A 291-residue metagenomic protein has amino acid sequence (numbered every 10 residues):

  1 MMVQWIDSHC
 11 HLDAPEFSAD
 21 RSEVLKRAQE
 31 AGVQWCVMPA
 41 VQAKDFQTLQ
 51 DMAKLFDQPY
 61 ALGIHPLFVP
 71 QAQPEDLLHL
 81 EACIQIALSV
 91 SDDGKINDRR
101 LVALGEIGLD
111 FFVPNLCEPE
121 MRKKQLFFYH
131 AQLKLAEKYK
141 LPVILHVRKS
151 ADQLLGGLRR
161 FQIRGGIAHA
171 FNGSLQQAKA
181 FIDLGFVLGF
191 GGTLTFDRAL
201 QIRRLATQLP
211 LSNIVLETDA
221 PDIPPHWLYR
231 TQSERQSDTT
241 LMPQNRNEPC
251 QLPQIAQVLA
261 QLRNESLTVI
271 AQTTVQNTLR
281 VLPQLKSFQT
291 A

Functional and structural regions predicted by a protein language model:
M1-A291: Mid-domain alpha/beta scaffold segments of enzyme catalytic cores
